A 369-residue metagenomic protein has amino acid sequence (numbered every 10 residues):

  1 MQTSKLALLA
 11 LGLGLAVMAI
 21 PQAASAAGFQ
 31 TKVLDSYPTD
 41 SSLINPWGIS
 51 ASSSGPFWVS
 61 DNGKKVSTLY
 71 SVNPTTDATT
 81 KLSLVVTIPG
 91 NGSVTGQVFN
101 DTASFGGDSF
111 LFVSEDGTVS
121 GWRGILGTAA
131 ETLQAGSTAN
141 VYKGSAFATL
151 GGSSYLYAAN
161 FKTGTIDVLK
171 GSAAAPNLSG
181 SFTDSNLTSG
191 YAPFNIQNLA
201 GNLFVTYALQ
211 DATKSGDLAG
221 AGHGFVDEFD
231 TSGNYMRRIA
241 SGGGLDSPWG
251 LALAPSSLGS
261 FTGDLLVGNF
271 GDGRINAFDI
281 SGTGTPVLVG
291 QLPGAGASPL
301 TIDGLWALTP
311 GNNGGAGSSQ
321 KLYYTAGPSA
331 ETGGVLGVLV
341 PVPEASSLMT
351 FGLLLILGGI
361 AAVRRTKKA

Functional and structural regions predicted by a protein language model:
M1-A10: Bacterial N-terminal signal peptides that target proteins for export
K5, A26, S347-L348: Compositionally biased regions
A10-A19: Bacterial N-terminal signal peptides
I20-A26: Sec/Tat signal peptide C-region and signal peptidase I cleavage site
Q22, V342-E344: Hydrophobic residues in alpha-helical membrane-spanning segments
A26-P341: Sequence/structural signature of beta-propeller domains
E344-A362: A short, hydrophobic C-terminal helix/tail in secreted or cell-surface proteins
T366-A369: Short, charged juxtamembrane terminal tails flanking transmembrane helices
